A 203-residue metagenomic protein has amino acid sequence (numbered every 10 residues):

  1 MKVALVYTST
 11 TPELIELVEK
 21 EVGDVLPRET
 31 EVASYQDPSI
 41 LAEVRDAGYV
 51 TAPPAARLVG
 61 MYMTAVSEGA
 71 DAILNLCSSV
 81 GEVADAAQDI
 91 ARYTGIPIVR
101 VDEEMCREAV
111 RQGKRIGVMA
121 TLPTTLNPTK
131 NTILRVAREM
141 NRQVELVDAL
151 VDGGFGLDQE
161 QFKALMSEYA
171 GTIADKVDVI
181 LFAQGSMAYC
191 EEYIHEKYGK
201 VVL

Functional and structural regions predicted by a protein language model:
M1-L203: Non-catalytic structural scaffold of enzyme domains
